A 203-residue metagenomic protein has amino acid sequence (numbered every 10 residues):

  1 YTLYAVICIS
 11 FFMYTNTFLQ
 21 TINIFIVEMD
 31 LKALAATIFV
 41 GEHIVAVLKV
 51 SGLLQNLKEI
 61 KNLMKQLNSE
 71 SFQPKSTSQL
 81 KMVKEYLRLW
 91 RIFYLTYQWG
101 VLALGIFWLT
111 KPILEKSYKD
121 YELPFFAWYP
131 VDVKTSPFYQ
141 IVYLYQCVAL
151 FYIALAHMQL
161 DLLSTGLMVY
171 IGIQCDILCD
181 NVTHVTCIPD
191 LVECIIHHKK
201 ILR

Functional and structural regions predicted by a protein language model:
Y1-T37, S69-L163, L167-M168, I173-D190: Helix-loop-helix junctions within predominantly alpha-helical proteins
I22-V27, S51-L57, K200-I201: Cytoplasmic, membrane-proximal interface of class
E42, V47-K65: Membrane-cytosol interface segments
I60, C175-L178, I201: Structural signal for hydrophobic/aromatic residues that build the beta-strand cores of folded beta-sheet domains
I188-R203: Intracellular effector-coupling site of seven-transmembrane GPCRs, centered on the ICL3-to-TM6 transition
